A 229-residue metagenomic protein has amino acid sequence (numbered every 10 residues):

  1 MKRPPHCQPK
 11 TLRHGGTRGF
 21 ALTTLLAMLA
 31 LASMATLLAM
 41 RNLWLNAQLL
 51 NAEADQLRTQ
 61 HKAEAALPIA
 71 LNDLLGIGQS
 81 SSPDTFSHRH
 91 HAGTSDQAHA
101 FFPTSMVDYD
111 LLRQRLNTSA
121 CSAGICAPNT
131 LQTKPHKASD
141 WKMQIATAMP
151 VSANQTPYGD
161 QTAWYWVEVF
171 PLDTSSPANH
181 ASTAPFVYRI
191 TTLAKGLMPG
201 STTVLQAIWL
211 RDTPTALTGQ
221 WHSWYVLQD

Functional and structural regions predicted by a protein language model:
M1-R13: N-terminal secretory signal peptides that target proteins for export/translocation
K2-P4, T17-L25, L29-D229: Terminal alpha-helical segments
